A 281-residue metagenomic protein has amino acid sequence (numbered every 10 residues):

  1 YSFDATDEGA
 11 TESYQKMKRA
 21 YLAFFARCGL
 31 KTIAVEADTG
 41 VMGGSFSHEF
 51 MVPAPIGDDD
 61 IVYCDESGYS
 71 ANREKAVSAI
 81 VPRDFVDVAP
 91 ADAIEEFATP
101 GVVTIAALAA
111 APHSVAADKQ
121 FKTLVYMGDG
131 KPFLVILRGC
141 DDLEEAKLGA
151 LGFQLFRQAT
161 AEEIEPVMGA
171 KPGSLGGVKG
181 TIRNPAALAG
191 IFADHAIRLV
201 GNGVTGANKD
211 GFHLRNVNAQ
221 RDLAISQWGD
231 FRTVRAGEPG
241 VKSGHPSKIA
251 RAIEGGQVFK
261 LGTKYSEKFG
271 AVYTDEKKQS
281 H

Functional and structural regions predicted by a protein language model:
Y1-H281: Extended, low-hydrophobicity, polar/charged segments
